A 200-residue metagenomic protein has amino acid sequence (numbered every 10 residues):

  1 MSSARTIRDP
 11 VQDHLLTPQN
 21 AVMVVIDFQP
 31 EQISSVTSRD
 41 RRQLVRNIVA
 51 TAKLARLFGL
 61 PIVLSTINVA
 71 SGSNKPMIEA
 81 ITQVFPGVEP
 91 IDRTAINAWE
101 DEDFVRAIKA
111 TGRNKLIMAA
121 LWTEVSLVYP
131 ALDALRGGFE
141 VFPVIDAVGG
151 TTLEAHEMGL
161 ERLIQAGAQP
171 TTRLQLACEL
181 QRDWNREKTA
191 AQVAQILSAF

Functional and structural regions predicted by a protein language model:
S2-V22, A70-F200: Active-site-adjacent betaalpha module
Q19-A21, V36-L64: A short alpha/beta connector and helix-capping loop motif
V22-Q29: Short acidic catalytic loops
F28, L64-T66, I145: A cross-domain feature marking catalytic cores of carbohydrate-active enzymes and several ubiquitous metabolic/repair
P30-S35: Short acidic, Gly/Ser-rich segments with clustered Asp/Glu that frequently serve as metal-coordination loops in enzyme
P61-S65, A70-S73: Short, well-structured secondary-structure segments
